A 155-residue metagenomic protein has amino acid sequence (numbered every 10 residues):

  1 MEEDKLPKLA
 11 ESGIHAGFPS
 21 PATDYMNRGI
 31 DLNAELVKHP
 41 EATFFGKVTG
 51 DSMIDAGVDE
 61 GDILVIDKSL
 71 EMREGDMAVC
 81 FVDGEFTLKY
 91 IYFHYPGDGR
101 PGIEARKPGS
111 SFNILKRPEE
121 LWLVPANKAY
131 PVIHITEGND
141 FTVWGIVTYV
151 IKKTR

Functional and structural regions predicted by a protein language model:
M1-I54, E85-F86, F93-P96, R100-E120 (+3 more regions): Short, positionally conserved secondary-structure boundary motifs
V58-D59, M72: Short, well-ordered loop/turn sites that connect or cap secondary structure elements
G61-D62, D76: Structural motif
V65-I66, V79, T148: Hydrophobic beta-strand signal
S69-M72, G84-F86: Short, charged beta-turn/beta-strand-edge "cap" motif at the junction between a beta-strand and an adjacent loop
D76-V79, L88-F93: Short beta-strand-centered aromatic/proline hotspots
N127-H134: Flexible, small-/acidic-enriched active-site or ligand-binding loops
